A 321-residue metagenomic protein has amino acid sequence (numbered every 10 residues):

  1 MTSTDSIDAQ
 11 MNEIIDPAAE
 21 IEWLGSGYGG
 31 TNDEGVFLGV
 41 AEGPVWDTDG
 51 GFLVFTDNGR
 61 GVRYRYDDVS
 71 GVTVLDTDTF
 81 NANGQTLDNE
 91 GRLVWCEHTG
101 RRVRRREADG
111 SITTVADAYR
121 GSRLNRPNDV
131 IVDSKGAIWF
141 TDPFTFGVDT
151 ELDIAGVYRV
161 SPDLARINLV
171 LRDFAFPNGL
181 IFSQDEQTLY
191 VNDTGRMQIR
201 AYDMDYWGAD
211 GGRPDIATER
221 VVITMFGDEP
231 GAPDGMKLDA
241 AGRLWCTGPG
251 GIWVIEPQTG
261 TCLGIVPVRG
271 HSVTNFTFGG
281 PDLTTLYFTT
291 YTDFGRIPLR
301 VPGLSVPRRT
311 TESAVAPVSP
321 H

Functional and structural regions predicted by a protein language model:
T2-Q10, A19-G61: Beta-strand-rich domains and repeat architectures in extracellular enzymes and scaffolds, especially beta-propellers
G27-G51, D78-H98, R102, R120-F140 (+5 more regions): Beta-rich, blade/repeat-based domains predominating in secreted/periplasmic proteins but also intracellular
T56, C96, T141, N192 (+3 more regions): Residue-level marker for isolated small/hydroxyl-bearing positions within beta-strands of beta-sheet-rich domains
N58-G59, H98-T99, F144-A155, T194-M197 (+1 more regions): Short, solvent-exposed loop/turn segments at conserved positions within beta-propeller repeat blades
V62-Y64, R102-R104, A155-Y158, Q198-R200 (+2 more regions): A short loop-to-beta-strand structural motif that recurs across blades of beta-propeller domains
Y64-D67, R105-E107, V160, Y202-M204 (+2 more regions): Hydrophobic/aromatic beta-strand positions that recur at structurally equivalent sites within the blades
A201-R213, T259, L299-V306: Short loop/turn segments immediately following beta-strands, especially the blade-tip and inter-blade linker loops
N275-H321: Blade-level signature of beta-propeller repeat domains, shared across WD40, Kelch, NHL, RCC1 and BNR/Asp-box propellers
